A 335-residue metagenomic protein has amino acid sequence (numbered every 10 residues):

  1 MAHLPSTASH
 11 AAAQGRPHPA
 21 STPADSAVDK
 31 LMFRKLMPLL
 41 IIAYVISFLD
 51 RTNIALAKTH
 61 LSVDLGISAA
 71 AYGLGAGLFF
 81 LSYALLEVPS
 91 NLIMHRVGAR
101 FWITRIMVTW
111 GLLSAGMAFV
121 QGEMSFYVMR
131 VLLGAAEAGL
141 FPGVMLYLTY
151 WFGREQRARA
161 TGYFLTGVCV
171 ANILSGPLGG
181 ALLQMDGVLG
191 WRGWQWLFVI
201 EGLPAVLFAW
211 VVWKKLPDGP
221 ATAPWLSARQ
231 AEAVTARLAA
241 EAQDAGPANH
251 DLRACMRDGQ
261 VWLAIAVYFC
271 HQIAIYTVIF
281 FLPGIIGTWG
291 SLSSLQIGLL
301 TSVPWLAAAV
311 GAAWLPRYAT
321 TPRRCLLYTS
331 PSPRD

Functional and structural regions predicted by a protein language model:
K35-I67, V278-P283: Extracytoplasmic
A55, G259-W305: Extracytoplasmic gate region of multi-pass secondary transporters
L86-V120: Conserved MFS/SLC helix-loop-helix module at the cytosolic interface between two early adjacent transmembrane helices
V88-G98, A312-R323: Helix-to-loop junctions at the C-terminal end of transmembrane segments in multipass secondary transporters
M124-L132: Paired small-residue
A135-T166: Cytoplasmic helix-loop-helix junction between adjacent transmembrane helices in 12-TM secondary transporters
G162-G179, A205: Glycine-rich segments within core transmembrane alpha-helices of 12-TM secondary carriers
Y328-D335: Conserved small/polar residues in nucleotide/adenosyl-binding loops
